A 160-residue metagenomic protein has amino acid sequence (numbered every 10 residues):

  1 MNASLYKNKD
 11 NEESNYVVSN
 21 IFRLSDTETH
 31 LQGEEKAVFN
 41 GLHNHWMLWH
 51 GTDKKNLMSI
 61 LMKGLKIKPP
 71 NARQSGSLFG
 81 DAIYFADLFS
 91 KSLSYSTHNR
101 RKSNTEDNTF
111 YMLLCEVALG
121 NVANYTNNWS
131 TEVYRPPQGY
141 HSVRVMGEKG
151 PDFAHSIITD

Functional and structural regions predicted by a protein language model:
M1-D160: ADP-ribose/nucleotidyl-moiety interaction motifs
